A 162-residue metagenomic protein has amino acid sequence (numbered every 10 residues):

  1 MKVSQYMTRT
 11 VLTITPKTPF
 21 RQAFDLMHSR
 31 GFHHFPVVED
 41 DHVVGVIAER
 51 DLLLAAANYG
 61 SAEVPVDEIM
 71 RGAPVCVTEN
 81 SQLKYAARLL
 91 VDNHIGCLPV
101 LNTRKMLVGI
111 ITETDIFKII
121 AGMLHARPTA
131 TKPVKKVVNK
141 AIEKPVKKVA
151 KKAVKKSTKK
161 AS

Functional and structural regions predicted by a protein language model:
M1-V11, A62-P74: Bateman (tandem CBS) regulatory domains
S4, L12, R21, L53-L54 (+2 more regions): Nucleotide phosphate-binding site architecture
T13-G31, V38, V77-H94, L101 (+2 more regions): The conserved cystathionine-beta-synthase
P19, I47, D51-L52, V64-I69 (+2 more regions): Histidine- and aromatic-rich ligand-binding microenvironments
M27, F35-R50, L90, L98-T114: A glycine-centered beta-loop-beta connector
L53-V66, F117-T129: A short, polar/charged loop-to-alpha-helix boundary motif
T103-V108, E113-S162: Cytosolic regulatory modules rich in charged/polar residues
